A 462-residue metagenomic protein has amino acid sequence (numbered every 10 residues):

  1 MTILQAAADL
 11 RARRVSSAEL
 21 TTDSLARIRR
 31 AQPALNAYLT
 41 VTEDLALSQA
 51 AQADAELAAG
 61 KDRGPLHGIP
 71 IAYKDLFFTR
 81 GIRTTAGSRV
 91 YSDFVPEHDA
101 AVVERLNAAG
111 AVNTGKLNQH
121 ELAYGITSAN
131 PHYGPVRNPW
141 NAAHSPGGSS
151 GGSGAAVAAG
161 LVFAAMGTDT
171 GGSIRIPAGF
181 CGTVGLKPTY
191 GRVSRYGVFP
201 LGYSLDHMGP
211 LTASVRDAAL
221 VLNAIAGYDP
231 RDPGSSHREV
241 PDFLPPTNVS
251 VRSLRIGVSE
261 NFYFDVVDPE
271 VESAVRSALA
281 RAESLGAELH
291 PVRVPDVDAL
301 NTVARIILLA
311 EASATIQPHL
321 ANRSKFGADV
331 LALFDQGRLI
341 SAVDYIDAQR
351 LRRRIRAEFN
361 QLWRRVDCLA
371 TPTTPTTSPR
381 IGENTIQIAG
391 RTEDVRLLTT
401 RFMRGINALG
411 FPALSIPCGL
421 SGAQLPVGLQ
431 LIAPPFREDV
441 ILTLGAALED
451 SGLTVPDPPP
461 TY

Functional and structural regions predicted by a protein language model:
M1-L47, S284, D457-Y462: An N-terminal boundary/leader segment
A6-A12, V90-F94, D206-A213, D335-S341 (+1 more regions): Short, well-ordered beta-strand elements within core beta-sheets of diverse protein domains
R14-T22, A51-D54, D242, P269-R293 (+2 more regions): Acyltransferase
S24, A46, A218, I256 (+4 more regions): Residue-level signal for inorganic ion chemistry
R30, A108, A158-D265, R276-L285 (+4 more regions): Structural helix-boundary/capping segments
N36, P233-V240, L254-R255, S259-N261 (+2 more regions): Flexible, acidic loop-helix segments that line cofactor/substrate-binding pockets
L66-A86, P245-S259, I306-N360, P372-T376 (+2 more regions): Short helix-loop capping/hinge segments that flank enzyme active sites or metal/cofactor-binding pockets
L66-M208, N261, T373-T392, Y462: Short glycine/serine-rich loop/turn segments
